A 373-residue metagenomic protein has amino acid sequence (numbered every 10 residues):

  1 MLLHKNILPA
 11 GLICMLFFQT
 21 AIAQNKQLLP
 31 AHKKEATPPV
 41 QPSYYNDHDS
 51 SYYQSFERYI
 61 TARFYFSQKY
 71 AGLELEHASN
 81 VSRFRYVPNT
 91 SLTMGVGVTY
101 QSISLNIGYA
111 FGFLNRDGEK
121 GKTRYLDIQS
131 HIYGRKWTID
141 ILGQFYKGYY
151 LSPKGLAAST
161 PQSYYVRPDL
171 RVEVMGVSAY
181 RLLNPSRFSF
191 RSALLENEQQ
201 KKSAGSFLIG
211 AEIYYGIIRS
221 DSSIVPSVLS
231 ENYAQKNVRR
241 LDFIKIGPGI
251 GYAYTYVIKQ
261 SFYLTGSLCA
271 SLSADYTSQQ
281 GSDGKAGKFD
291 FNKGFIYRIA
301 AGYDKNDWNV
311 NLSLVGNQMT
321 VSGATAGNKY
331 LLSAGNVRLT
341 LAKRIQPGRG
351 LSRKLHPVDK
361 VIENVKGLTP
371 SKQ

Functional and structural regions predicted by a protein language model:
M1-S50, F262, L341-I345, S371-Q373: Bacterial Sec-dependent N-terminal signal peptides
F56-A62, L92, Q101-I103, R135-I139 (+5 more regions): Outer-envelope beta-barrel architecture signal
F64, M94-Y100, I128-I132, V177-L183 (+5 more regions): Residues on the lipid-exposed face of transmembrane beta-strands in outer-membrane beta-barrel proteins
F66-G72, Y100-S104, Y109-N115, G134-K136 (+7 more regions): Transmembrane beta-strands of outer-membrane beta-barrel pores
K69-T93, S104-G121: Surface-exposed strand-loop-strand hairpins of Gram-negative outer-membrane beta-barrel proteins
S79-F84, G112-R116, T160-P168, L194-L195 (+3 more regions): Extracellular loop and loop/strand-boundary signature of outer-membrane beta-barrel proteins
Q129-L241, V315, Q373: Outer-membrane pore/translocation modules
G176-A179, S333-Q373: Outer-membrane beta-barrel "beta-signal"
